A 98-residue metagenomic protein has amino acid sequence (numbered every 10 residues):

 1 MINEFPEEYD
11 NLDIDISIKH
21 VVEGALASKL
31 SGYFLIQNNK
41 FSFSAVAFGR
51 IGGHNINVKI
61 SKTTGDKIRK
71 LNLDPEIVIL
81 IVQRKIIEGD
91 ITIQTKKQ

Functional and structural regions predicted by a protein language model:
M1-Y33: Negatively charged, low-complexity tracts enriched in Asp/Glu with abundant Ser/Thr
I2-E8, D13, S42-Q98: Acidic, low-complexity intrinsically disordered segments
L26, L35-V46: Short, cysteine-centered beta-strand-loop-beta hairpins and adjacent loop/turn segments enriched in charged/polar
